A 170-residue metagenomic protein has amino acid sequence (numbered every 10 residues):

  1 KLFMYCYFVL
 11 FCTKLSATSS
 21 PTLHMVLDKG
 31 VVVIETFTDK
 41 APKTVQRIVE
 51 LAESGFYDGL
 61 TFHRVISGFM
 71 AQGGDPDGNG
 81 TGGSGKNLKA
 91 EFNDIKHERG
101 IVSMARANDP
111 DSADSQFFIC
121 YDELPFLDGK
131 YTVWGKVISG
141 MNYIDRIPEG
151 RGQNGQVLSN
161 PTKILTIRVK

Functional and structural regions predicted by a protein language model:
K1-C6, S19: Sec-dependent N-terminal signal peptides
M4-K14: Bacterial N-terminal signal peptides
T13-K170: Cyclophilin-like peptidyl-prolyl cis-trans isomerases
